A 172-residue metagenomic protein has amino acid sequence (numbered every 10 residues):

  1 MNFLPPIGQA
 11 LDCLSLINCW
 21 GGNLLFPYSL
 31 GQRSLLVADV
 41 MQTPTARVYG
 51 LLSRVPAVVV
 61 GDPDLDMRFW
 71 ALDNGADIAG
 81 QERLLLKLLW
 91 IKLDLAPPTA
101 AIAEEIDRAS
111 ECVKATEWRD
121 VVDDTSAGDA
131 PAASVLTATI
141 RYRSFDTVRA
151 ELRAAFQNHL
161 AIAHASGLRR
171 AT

Functional and structural regions predicted by a protein language model:
M1-T172: Metal-dependent phosphohydrolase cores
